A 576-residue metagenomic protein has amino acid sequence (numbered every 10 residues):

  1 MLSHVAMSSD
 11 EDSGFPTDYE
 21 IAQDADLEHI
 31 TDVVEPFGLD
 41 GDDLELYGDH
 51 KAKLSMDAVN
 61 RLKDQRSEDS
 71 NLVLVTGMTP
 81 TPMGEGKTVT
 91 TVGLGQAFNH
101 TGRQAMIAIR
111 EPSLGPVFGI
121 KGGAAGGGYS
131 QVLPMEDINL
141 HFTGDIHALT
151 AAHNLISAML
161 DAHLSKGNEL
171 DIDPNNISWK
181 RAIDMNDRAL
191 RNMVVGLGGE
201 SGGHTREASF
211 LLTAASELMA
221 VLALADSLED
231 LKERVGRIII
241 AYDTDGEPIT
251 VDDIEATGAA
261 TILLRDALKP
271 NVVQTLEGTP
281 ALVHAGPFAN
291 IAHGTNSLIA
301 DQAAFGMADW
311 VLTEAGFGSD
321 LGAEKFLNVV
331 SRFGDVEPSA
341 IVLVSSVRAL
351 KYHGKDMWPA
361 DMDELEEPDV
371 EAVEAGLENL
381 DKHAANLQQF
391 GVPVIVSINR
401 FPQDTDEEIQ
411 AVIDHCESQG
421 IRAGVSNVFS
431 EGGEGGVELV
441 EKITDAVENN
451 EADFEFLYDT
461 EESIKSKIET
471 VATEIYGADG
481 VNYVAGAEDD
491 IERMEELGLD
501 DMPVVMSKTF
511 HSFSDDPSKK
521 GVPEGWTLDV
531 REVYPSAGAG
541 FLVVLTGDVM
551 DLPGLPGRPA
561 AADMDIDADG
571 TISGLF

Functional and structural regions predicted by a protein language model:
M1-H4: Short, positively charged and aromatic/hydrophobic N-terminal segments
S8-F576: Flexible phosphate-sensing "switch/lid" loops adjacent to ATP/NTP-binding sites across phosphate-transfer
